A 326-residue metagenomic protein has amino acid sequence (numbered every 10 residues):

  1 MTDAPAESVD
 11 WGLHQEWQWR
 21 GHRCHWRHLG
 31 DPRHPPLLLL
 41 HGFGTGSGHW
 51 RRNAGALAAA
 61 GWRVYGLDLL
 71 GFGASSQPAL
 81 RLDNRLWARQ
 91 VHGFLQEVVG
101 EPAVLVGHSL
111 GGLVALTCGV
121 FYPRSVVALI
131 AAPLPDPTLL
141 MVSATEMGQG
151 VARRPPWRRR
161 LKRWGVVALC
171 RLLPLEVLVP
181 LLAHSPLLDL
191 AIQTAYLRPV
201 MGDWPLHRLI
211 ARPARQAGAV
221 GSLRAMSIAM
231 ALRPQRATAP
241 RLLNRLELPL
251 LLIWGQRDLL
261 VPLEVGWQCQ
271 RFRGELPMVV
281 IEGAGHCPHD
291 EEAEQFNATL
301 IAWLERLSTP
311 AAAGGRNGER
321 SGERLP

Functional and structural regions predicted by a protein language model:
M1-L37, A59-W62, L82, L86-R89 (+5 more regions): Alpha/beta-hydrolase fold catalytic core
Q15-H22, R27, A59, L69-L110 (+4 more regions): Active-site loop/oxyanion-hole signature of alpha/beta-hydrolase fold enzymes
H22, R27-A74: Conserved HGGG/HGGXW glycine-rich cap/lid loop of the alpha/beta-hydrolase fold
C24, L140, A168-R245: Conserved alpha/beta-hydrolase catalytic His-Asp/Glu region
V120, L129-E176: Flexible "cap/lid" loop of the alpha/beta hydrolase fold
L246, L252-W254: Short beta-strand/loop motif that positions the catalytic acidic residue of the alpha/beta-hydrolase fold
L260, A284-N297: Catalytic histidine-centered segment of alpha/beta-hydrolase-like enzymes
Q270-H286: Catalytic histidine neighborhood in serine/cysteine hydrolases with alpha/beta-hydrolase-type architecture
